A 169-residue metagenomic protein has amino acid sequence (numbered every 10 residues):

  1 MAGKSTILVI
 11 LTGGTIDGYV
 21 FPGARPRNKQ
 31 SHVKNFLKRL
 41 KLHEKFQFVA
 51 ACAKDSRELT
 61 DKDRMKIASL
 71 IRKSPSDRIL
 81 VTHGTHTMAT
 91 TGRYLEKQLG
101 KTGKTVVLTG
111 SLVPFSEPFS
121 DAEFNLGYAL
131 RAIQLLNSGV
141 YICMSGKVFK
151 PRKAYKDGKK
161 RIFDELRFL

Functional and structural regions predicted by a protein language model:
A2-L169: Active-site histidine-anchored catalytic micro-motif
